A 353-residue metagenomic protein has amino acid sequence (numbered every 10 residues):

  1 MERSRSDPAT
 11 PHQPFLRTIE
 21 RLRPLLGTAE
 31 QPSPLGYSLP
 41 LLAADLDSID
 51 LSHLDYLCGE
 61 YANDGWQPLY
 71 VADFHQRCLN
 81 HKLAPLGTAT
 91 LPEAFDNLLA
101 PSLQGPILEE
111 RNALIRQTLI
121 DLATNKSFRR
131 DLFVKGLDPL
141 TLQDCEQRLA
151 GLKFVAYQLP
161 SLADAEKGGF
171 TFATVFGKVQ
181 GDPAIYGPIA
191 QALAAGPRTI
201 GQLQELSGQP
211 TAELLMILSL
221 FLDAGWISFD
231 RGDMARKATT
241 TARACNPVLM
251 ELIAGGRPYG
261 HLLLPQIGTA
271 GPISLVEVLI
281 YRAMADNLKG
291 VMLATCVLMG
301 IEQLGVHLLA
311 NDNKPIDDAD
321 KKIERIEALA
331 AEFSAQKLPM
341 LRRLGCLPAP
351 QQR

Functional and structural regions predicted by a protein language model:
M1-L39: Conserved Class I S-adenosyl-L-methionine
A29-Q351: Rossmann-like AdoMet/SAM-dependent catalytic core
